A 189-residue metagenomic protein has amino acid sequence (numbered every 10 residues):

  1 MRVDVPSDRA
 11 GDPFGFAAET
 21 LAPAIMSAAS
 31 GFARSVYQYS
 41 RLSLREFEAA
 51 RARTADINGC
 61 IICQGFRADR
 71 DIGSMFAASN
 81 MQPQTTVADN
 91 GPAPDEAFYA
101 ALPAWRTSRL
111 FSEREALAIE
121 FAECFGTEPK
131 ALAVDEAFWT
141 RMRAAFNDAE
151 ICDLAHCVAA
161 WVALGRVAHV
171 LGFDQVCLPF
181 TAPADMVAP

Functional and structural regions predicted by a protein language model:
M1-R51, A68-G73, M81-T86, M186-P189: Mobile cap/lid helix-loop segments that border enzyme active or cofactor-binding sites and regulate substrate access
S7-A10, M75-F76, N80, R106-I119 (+2 more regions): Membrane-interacting alpha-helical segments
D12-F14, S43-C60, A145, A149-A155: Alpha-helical scaffold segments that form or flank carboxylate-/histidine-based iron centers
P23-S30, G59-C63, T127-E136: Short acidic alpha-helix initiation/capping motifs at coil-to-helix transition points, especially at protein N-termini
A33, A49-T54, L102, A118-G126 (+1 more regions): Short alpha-helical scaffolding segments that buttress acidic/His motifs in well-ordered protein cores
I61-A116: Helix-adjacent hinge/juxtasegments
L110-H156: Acidic/histidine-rich alpha-helical segments that form the ligand environment of transition-metal centers
D148-P189: Preference for long, well-ordered alpha-helical segments
